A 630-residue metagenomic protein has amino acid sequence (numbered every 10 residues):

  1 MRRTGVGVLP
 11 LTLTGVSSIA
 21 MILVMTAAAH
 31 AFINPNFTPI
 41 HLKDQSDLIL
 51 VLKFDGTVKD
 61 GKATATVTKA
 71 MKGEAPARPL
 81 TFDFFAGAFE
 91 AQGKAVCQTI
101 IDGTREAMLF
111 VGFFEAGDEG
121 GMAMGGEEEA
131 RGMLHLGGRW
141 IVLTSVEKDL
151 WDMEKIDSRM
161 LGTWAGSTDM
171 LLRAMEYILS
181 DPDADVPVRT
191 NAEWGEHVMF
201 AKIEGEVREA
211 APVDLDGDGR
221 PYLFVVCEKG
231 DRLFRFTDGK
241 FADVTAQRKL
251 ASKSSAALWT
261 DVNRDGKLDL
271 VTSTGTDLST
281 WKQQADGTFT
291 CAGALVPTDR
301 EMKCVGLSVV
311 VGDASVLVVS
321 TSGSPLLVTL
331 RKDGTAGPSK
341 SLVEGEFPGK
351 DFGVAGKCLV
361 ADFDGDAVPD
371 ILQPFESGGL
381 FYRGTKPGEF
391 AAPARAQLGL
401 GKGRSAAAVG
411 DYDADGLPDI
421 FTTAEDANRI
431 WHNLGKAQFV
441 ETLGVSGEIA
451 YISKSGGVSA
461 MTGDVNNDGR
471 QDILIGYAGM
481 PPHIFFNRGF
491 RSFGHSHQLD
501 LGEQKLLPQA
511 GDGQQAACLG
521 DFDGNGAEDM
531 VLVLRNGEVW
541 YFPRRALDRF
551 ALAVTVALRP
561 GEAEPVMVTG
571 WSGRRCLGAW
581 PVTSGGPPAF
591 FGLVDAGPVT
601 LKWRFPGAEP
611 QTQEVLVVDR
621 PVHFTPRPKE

Functional and structural regions predicted by a protein language model:
P10-T26: Bacterial N-terminal signal peptides
S46-T68: Structural detector for short beta-strands of small beta-barrel domains
P76-R78, D183-E206, R235-S252, K282-M302 (+8 more regions): Blade-edge motifs of beta-propeller repeat domains
A88-A192: Extracellular C-terminal loop/segment signatures of secreted glycoproteins
A201-K229: Beta-strand-rich domains and repeat architectures in extracellular enzymes and scaffolds, especially beta-propellers
V207-L215, S255-V262, K303-V316, A355-F363 (+3 more regions): Beta-propeller blade termini
G217-V226, R264-S273, V311-V319, G365-P374 (+3 more regions): Acidic/hydrophobic-patterned starts of short beta strands in beta-sheet-rich repeat architectures
F390, H495-A516, G524-E630: Gly/Ser/Thr/Pro-enriched helix-cap/hinge segments flanking short amphipathic alpha-helices
